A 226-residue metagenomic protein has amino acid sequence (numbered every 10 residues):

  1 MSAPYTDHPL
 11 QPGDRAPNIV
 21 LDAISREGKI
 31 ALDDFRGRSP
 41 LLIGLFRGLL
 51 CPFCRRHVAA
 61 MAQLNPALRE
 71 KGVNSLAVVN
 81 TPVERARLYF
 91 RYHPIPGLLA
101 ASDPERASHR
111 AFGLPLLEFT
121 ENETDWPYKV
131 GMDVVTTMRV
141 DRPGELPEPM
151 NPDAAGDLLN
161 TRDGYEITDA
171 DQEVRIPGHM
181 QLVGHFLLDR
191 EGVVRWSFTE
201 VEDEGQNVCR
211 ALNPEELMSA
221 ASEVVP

Functional and structural regions predicted by a protein language model:
M1-D33, R56: N-terminal "domain-start" segment that seeds a small globular fold
A16-P17, L42, L182-G184: Short loop/turn microsegments at loop-to-beta-strand junctions
I30-A62, N74-S75: Short active-site neighborhood of thiol/selenol oxidoreductases, capturing the structured segment around
L45, V78, L188: Catalytic metal- and UDP-sugar-binding loop of GT-A-like glycosyltransferases, i.e., residues flanking the conserved
H57-L98, S102-R110: Structural microenvironment flanking redox-active thiols in thiol-disulfide oxidoreductases
D103-Q206: Thiol/selenol-based redox catalytic cores and closely related redox-interacting motifs
V201-V224: A short, polar/charged loop-to-alpha-helix boundary motif
